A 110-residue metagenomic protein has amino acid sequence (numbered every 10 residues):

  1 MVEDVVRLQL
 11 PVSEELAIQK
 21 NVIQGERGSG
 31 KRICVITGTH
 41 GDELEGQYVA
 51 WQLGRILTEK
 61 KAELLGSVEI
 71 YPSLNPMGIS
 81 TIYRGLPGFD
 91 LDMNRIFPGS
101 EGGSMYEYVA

Functional and structural regions predicted by a protein language model:
M1-A110: Structured catalytic-domain cores with a bias toward divalent-metal coordination
